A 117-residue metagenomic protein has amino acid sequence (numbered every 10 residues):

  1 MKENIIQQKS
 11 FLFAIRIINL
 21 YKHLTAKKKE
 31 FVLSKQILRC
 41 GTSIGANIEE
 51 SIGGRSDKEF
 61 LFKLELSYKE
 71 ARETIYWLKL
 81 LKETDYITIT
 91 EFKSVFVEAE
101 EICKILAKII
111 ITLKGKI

Functional and structural regions predicted by a protein language model:
M1-E50, G54-I117: Short, C-terminally biased terminal segments at protein or domain edges
